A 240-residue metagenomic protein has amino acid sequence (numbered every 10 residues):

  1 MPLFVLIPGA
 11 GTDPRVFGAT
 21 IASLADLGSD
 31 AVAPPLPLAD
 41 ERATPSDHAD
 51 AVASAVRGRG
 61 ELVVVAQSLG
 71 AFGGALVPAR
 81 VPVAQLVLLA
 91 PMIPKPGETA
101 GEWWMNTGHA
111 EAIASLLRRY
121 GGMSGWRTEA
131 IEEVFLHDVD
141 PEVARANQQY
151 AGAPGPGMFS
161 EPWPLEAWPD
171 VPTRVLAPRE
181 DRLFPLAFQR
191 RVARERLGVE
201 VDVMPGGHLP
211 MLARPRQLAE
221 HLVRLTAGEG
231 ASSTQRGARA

Functional and structural regions predicted by a protein language model:
P2-E41: Conserved HGGG/HGGXW glycine-rich cap/lid loop of the alpha/beta-hydrolase fold
I7-A10, Q67-S68, P91, P178: Glycine-rich His-Gly loop
V32-V63, A100-H109: Active-site loop/oxyanion-hole signature of alpha/beta-hydrolase fold enzymes
V65-G70, G74: Gly/Ala-rich beta-loop-alpha elbow adjacent to hydrolase catalytic centers
A79-Y120, T128, G155-P162: Flexible "cap/lid" loop of the alpha/beta hydrolase fold
Y120-A167: Conserved alpha/beta-hydrolase catalytic His-Asp/Glu region
A153-R216, E220: Conserved serine/cysteine hydrolase catalytic core
